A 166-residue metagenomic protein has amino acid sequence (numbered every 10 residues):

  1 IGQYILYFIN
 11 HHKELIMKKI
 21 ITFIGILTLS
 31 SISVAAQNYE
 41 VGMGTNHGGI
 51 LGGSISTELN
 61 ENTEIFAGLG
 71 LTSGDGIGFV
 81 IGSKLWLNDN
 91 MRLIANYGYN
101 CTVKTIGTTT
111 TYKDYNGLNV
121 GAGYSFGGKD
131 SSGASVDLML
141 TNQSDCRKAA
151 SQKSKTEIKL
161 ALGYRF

Functional and structural regions predicted by a protein language model:
I1-Q37, F166: Cleavable N-terminal export/targeting peptides
S33, T57-E61, S73, L85-D89 (+2 more regions): Outer-membrane beta-barrel strand-turn architecture
Q37, H47-L51, D75-F79, D114-L118 (+1 more regions): Residues that define the transmembrane beta-barrel architecture of outer-membrane proteins
Y39, E61-A67, D89-L93, G128-V136: Repeated loop/turn-to-beta-strand initiation elements of outer-membrane beta-barrel proteins
V41, G53, I81, L93-A95 (+3 more regions): Membrane-embedded beta-strands of outer-membrane beta-barrel proteins, especially the hydrophobic/small aromatic
M43-G49, T57, L69-S73, Y97-V103 (+3 more regions): Transmembrane beta-strands of outer-membrane beta-barrel pores
T63-A67, C101-D114, V136, N142-S154 (+1 more regions): Flexible, solvent-exposed loop segments that connect beta-strands
S83-L85, V120-F126, K153-F166: Outer-membrane beta-barrel "beta-signal"
